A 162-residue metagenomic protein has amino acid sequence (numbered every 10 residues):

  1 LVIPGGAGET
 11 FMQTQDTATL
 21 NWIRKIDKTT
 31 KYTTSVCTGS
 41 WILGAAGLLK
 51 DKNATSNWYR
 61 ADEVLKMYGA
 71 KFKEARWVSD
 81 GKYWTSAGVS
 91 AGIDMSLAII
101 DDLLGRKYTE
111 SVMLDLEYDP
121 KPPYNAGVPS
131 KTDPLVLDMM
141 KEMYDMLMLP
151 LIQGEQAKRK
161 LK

Functional and structural regions predicted by a protein language model:
L1-K162: Active-site-adjacent pocket-lining segments in enzyme domains
